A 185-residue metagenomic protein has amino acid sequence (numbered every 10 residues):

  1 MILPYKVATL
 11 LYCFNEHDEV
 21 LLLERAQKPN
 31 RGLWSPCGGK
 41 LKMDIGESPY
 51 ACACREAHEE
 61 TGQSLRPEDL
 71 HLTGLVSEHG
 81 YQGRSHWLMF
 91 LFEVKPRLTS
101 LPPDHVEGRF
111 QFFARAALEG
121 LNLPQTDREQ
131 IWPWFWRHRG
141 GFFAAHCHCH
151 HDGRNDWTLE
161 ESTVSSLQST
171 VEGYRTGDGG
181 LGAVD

Functional and structural regions predicted by a protein language model:
M1-L21: Conserved N-terminal beta-strand and adjoining loop/helix that marks the start of the Nudix/MutT-like hydrolase domain
L10-Y12, L22, M89-E93, F112: Conserved hydrophobic/aromatic beta-strand scaffold that supports enzyme active sites
H17, E78-L101, R128-R139: Active-site-adjacent beta-strand/loop module that shapes the phosphate/pyrophosphate-binding cleft
E19-E59, N155-T163, Y174: Conserved Nudix-box catalytic region and its N-terminal flanking loop in Nudix hydrolases and closely related
S64-G74: A short coil-to-beta-strand element that immediately follows conserved catalytic motifs
E93, P102-W134, R154-T163: NUDIX/MutT-family hydrolases
H138-T163, G182: C-terminal regulatory/oligomerization modules of transcriptional regulators
T163-D185: Short, basic, low-complexity termini and linkers enriched in Ser/Thr/Gly/Pro that act as targeting/leader peptides
